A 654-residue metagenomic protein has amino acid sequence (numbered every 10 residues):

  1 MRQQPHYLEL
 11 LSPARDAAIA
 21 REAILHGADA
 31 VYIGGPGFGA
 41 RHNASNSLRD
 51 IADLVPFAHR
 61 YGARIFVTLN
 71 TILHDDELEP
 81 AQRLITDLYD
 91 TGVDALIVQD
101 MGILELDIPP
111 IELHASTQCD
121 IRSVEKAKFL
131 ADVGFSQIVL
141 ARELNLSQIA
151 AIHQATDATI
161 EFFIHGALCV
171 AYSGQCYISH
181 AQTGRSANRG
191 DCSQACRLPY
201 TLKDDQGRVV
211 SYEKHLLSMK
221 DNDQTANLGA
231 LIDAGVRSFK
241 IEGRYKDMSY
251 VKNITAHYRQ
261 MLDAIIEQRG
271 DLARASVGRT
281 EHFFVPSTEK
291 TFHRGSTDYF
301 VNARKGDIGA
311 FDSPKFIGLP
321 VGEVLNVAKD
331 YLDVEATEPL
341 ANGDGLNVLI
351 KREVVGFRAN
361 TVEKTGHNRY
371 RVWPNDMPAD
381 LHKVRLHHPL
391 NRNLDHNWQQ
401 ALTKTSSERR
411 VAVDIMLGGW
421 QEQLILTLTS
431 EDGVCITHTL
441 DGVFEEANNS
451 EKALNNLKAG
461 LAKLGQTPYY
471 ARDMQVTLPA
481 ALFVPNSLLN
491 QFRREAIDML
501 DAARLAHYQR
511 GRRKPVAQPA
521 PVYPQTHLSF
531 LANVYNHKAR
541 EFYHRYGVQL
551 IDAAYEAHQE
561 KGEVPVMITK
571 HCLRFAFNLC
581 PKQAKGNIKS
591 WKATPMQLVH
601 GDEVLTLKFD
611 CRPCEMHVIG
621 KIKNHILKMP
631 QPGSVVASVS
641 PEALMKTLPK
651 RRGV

Functional and structural regions predicted by a protein language model:
M1-H26, A30-I33, G37-A40, L54-V55 (+4 more regions): Surface-exposed amphipathic alpha-helical tracts and adjacent flexible/coil segments at the periphery of soluble enzymes
N43-A52: Aromatic- and glycine-enriched glycan-recognition loops and surfaces that form the carbohydrate-binding subsites
Q99-I103: Short, polar loop motifs at secondary-structure junctions
L104-P109: Short active-site loop/helix that positions an aromatic residue
R122-K126: Short, glycine/polar-rich helix-capping loops at beta-to-alpha or helix-loop-helix junctions that flank or form
